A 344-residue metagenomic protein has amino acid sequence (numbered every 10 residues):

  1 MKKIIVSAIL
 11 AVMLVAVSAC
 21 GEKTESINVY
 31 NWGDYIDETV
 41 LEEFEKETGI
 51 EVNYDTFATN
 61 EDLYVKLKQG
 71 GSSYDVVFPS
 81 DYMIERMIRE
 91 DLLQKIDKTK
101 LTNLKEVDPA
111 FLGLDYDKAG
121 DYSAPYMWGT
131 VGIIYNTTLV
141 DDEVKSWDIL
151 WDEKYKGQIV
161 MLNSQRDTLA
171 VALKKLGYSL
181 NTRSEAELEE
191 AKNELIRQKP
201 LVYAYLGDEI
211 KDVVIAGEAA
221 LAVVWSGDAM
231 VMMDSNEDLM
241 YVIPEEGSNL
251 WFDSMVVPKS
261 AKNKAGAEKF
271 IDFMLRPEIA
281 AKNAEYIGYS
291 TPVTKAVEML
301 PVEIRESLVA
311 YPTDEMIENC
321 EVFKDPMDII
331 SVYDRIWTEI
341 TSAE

Functional and structural regions predicted by a protein language model:
M1-I27, A343-E344: Short, low-complexity disordered leader/linker segments with a strong preference for bacterial N-terminal type II
C20-R86: Early extracytoplasmic/lumenal segment of secretory-pathway proteins
S73-Y74, F78-E218: Extracytoplasmic ligand-binding site segments that recognize negatively charged/polar headgroups
M83-R86, I215, L221-D238: A ligand-binding cleft/hinge motif common to bilobed small-molecule-binding domains
G132-L139, L173-G177, W251-N263, I271-M274 (+1 more regions): A bilobed periplasmic-binding-protein/Venus flytrap-type ligand-binding module shared by bacterial periplasmic
L188-R197, S235-K259: Periplasmic-binding protein-like
P258-I317: Mature extracytoplasmic/periplasmic domains
D314-E344: Conserved C-terminal helix/tail region of periplasmic/extracytoplasmic solute-binding proteins
